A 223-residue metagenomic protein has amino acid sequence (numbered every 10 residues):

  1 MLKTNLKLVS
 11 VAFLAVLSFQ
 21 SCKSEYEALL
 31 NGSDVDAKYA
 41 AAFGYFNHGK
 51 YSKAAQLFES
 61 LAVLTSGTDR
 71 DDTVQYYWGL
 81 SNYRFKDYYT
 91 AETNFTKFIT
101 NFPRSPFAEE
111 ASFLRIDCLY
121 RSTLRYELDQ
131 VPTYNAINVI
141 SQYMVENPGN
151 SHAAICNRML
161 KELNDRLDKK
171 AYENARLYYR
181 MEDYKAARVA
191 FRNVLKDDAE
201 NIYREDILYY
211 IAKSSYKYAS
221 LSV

Functional and structural regions predicted by a protein language model:
L2-L8, S18-V223: Acidic, polar-rich low-complexity tracts and alpha-helical solenoid repeat scaffolds
F13-V16: Alpha-helical transmembrane segments
